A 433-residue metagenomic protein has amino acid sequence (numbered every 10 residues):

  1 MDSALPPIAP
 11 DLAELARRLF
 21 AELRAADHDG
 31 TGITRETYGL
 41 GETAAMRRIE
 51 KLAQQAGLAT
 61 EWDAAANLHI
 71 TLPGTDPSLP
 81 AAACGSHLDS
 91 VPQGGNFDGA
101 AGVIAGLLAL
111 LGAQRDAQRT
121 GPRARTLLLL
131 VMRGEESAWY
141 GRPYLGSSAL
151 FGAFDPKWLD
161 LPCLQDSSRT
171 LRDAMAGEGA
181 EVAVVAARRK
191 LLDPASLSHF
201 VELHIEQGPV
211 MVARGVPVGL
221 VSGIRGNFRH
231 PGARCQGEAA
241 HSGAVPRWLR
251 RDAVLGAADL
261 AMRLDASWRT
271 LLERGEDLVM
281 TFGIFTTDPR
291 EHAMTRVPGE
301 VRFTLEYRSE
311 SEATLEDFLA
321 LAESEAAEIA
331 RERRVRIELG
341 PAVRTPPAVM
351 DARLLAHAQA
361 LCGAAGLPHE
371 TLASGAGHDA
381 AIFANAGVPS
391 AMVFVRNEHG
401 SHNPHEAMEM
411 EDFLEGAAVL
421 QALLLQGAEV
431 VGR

Functional and structural regions predicted by a protein language model:
D2-G39, R133, D160, S401-H402: N-terminal capping segment at the start of a domain
L19, L23, A82-S86, H369-V419: Zn-dependent metallopeptidase/amidohydrolase metal-coordination segment
D27-P73: A non-catalytic alpha/beta surface segment that caps or lines the substrate-entry region of metallo-dependent hydrolase
T34-Y38, V279-R290, T304-E310, R336-L355 (+1 more regions): A short beta-alpha structural unit
E61-D63, T120-R123, V185-R189, A266-F282 (+4 more regions): Flexible, glycine/charged-enriched surface loops at secondary-structure junctions
C84, Q93-E136, R229-C235, A244-W268 (+3 more regions): Alpha-helical metal-binding/catalytic segments enriched in His/Glu/Asp
G141-L145, A149-E312: Midchain, well-structured core segments that form catalytic/ion-binding scaffolds
H241-L271, L319, S324, V395-R433: His/Asp/Glu-rich mid-to-C-terminal helical/loop segments that flank catalytic regions of hydrolases
